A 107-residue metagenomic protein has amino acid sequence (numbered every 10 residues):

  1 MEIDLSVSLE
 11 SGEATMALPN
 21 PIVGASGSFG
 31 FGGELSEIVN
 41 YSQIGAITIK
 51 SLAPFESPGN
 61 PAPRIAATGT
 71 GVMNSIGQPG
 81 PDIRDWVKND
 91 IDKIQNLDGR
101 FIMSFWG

Functional and structural regions predicted by a protein language model:
M1-R100, W106: N-terminal capping/small domains of soluble enzymes
